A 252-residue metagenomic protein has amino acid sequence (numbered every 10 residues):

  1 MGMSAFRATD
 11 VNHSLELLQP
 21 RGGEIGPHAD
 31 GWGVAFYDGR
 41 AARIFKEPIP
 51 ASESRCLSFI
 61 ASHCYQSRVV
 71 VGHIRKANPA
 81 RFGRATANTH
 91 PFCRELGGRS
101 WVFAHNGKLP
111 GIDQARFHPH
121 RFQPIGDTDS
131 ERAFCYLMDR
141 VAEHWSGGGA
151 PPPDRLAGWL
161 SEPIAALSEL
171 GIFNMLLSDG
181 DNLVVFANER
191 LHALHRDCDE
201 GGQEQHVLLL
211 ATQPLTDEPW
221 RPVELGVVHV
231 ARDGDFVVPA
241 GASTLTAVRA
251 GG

Functional and structural regions predicted by a protein language model:
M1-G2, V70-H73: A short, Trp-centered hydrophobic/proline-enriched beta-strand micro-motif
M1-R55, V185, R190, G226-V228 (+1 more regions): Extreme N-terminus nucleophile/cap motif
V34, V71, A133, M175 (+1 more regions): A residue-level signal for conserved active-site and pocket-lining positions in enzyme catalytic cores
P48-I60, I74-G98, A115-P119: Short acidic (Asp/Glu) patches
W101-G111: Conserved beta-strand-loop-short alpha-helix elements that form and flank the Mn2+/Mg2+-coordinating active site
G111-D113, H118-H144: Glycine-rich phosphate-binding loop plus the immediately following alpha-helix
G148-E189: Catalytic core of PPM/PP2C metal-dependent serine/threonine phosphatase domains
H192-V228: A conserved acidic, glycine/proline-rich C-terminal tail/linker
